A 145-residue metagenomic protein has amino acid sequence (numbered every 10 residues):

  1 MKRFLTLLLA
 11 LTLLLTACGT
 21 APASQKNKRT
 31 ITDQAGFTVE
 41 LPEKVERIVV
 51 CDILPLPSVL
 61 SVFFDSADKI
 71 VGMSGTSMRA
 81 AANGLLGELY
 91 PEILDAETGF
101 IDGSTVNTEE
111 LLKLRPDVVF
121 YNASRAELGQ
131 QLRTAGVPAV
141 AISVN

Functional and structural regions predicted by a protein language model:
K2-A21: Sec-dependent N-terminal signal peptides of Gram-positive bacterial secreted proteins and lipoproteins
C18-V62: Bacterial Sec-exported substrate-binding components of ABC uptake systems
G36-E40, T105-L114: Short, well-structured alpha-helical segments in soluble
R47-C51, V71-S74, V118-N122, A139-S143: Structural recognition of the beta-strand scaffold that forms the well-ordered cores of secreted hydrolase catalytic
I53-P55, A123-A126: Short, polar loop motifs at secondary-structure junctions
L54-E110, V118: A short, structured surface patch at a secondary-structure boundary
E127-N145: Charged, glycine-enriched surface loops/patches that mediate electrostatic binding to polyanionic ligands
